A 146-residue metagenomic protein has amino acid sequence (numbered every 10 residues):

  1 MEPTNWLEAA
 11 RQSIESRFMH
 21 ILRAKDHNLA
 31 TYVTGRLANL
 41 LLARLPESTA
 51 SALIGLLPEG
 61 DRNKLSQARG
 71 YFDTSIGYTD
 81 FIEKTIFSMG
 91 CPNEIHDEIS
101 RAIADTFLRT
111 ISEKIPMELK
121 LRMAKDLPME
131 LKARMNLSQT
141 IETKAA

Functional and structural regions predicted by a protein language model:
M1-A146: General marker for long, soluble alpha-helical cores
